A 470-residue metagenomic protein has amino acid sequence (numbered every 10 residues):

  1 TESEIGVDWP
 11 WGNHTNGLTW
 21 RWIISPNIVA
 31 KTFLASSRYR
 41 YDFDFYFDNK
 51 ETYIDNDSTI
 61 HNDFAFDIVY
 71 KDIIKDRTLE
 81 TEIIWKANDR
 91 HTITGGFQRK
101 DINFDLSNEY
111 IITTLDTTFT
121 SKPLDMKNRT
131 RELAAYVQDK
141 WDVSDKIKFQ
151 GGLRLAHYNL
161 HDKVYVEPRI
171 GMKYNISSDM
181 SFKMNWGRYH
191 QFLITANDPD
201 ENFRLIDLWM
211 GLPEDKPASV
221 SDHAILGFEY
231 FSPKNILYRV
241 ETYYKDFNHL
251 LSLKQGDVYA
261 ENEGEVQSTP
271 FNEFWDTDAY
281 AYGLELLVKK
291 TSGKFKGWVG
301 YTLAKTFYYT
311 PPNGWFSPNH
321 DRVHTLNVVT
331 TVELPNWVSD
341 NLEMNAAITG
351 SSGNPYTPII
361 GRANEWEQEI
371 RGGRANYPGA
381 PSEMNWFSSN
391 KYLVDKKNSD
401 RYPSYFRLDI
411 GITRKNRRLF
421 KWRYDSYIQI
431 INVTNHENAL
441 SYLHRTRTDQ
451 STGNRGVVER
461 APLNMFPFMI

Functional and structural regions predicted by a protein language model:
E2, R40, N108-I111, N159 (+4 more regions): Surface-exposed extracellular loop regions of Gram-negative outer-membrane beta-barrel proteins, predominantly
P10-H161, I236-R239, W298: Face-selective signature of the C-terminal outer-membrane beta-barrel domain
S25-V29, K86-R90, V143-K146, D179 (+4 more regions): Short loop/turn motifs that connect adjacent beta-strands in outer-membrane beta-barrel proteins
T32-R38, G95-D101, G151-L155, M184-R188 (+4 more regions): Transmembrane beta-barrel strands of outer-membrane/channel proteins
I74-D76, K86-T92, Q98, L124-F247 (+2 more regions): Structural signature of Gram-negative outer-membrane beta-barrels, strongest in the C-terminal barrel of TonB-dependent
D76-E82, P123-N128, A134, P217 (+3 more regions): Outer membrane beta-barrel strand-and-loop segments of large Gram-negative receptors, especially TonB-dependent
S144, Y244-D246, G264-P355: Gram-negative outer-membrane beta-barrel transporters
A347-P381, N385-S388, Y402-R407, R414-I470: C-terminal beta-signal and adjacent terminal beta-strands/loops of Gram-negative outer-membrane beta-barrel proteins
